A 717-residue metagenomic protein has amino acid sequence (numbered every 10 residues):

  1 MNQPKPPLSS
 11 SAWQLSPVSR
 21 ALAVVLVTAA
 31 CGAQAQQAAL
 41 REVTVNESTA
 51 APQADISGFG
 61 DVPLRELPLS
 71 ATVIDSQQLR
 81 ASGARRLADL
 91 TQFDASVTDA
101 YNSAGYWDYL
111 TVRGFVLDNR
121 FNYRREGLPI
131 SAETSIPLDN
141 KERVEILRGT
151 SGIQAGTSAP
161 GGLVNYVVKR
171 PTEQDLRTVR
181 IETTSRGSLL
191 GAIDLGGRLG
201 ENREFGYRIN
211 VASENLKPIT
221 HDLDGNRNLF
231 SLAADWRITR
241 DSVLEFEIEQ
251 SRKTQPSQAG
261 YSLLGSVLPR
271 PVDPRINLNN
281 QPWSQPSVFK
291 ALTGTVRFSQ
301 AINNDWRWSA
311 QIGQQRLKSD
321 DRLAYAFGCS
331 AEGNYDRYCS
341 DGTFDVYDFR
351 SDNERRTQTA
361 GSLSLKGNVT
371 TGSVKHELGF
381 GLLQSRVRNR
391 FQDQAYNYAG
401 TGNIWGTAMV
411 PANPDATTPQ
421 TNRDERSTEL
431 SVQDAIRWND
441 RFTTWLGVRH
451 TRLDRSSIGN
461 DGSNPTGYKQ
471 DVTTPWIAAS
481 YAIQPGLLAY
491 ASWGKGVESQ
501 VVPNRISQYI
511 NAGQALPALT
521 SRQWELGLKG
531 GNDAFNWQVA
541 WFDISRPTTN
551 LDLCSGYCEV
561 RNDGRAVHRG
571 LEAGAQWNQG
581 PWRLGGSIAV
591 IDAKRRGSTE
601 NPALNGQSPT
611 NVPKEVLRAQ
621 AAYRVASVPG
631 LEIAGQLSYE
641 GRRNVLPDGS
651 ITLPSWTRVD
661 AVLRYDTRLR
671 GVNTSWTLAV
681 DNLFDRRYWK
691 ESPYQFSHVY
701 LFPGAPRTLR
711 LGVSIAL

Functional and structural regions predicted by a protein language model:
L40-D175, V179, L526: Acidic, small-polar-rich N-terminal luminal/periplasmic segments of exported/outer-membrane proteins
D139-E142, I153-L232, I238-S242, L292: Outer-membrane beta-barrel translocator/receptor signature
E214-P218, S231-R237, D241-A301, R316-R356 (+3 more regions): Acidic/polar loop-and-plug regions of large Gram-negative outer-membrane beta-barrel proteins
D235-R237, R356, K375-V387, T421-R546 (+2 more regions): Structural signature of Gram-negative outer-membrane beta-barrels, strongest in the C-terminal barrel of TonB-dependent
G294-L317, D345-G459: Face-selective signature of the C-terminal outer-membrane beta-barrel domain
S299-N303, R307-G313, L317-Y325, A482 (+2 more regions): Membrane-embedded beta-barrel scaffold of Gram-negative outer-membrane proteins
E354, L378, A491, W524 (+1 more regions): Conserved C-terminal beta-signal and adjacent last beta-strands/turns of outer-membrane beta-barrel proteins
A534-N536, W541-S545, R561-P647, S714-A716: Gram-negative outer-membrane beta-barrel transporters
